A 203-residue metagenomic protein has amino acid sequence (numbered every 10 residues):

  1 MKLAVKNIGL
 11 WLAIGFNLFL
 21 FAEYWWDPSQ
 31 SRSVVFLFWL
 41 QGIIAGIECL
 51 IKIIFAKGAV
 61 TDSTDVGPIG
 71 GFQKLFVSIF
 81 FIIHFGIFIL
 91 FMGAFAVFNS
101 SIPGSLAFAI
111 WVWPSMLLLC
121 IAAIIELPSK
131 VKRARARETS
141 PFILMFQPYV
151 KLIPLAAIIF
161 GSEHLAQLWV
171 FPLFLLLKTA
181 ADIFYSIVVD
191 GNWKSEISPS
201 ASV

Functional and structural regions predicted by a protein language model:
M1-W11: N-terminal membrane topogenic signal
L18-A22, G161: Alpha-helical transmembrane segments of multipass membrane proteins
A22-R32: Short, hydrophobic transmembrane alpha-helix segments
R32-F91: Hydrophobic/aromatic-rich structural module bridging two neighboring secondary-structure elements via a short loop
R32-Q41, G104-A123: Alpha-helical transmembrane segments
L40-L50, F174-Y185: Alpha-helical transmembrane segments and their membrane-interface exit regions
G86-G104, A156-P172: Alpha-helical transmembrane segments and their membrane-interface junctions in multi-pass membrane proteins
I110-L176, A180, I187, G191 (+1 more regions): Hydrophobic alpha-helical transmembrane segments and adjacent short intramembrane/lumenal linkers of inner/organellar
